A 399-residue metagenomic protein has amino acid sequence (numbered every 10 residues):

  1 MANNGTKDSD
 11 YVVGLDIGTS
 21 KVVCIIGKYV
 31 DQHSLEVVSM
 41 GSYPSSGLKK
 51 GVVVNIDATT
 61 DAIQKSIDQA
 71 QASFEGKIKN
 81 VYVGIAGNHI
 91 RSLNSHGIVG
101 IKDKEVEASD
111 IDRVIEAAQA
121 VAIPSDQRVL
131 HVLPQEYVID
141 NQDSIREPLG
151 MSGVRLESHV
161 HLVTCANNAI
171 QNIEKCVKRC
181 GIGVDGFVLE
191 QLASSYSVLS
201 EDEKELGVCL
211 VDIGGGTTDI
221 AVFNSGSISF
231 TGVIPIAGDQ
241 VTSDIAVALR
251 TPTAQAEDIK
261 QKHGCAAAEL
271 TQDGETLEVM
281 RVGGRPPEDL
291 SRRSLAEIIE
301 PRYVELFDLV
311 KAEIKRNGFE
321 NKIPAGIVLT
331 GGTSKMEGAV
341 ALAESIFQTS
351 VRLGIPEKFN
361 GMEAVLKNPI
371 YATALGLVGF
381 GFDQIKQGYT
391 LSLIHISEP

Functional and structural regions predicted by a protein language model:
M1-K21, I25-L210, S227-I228, G238 (+5 more regions): Nucleotide/phosphate-binding catalytic cleft detector across ATP-hydrolyzing and phosphate-transferring enzymes
A86, C165, C265-A267, K322-I346: Glycine-rich phosphate-binding loops at beta-strand->alpha-helix junctions
G215-T217: Short acidic, Gly/Ser-rich segments with clustered Asp/Glu that frequently serve as metal-coordination loops in enzyme
N224: A cytosolic small-molecule/anion-sensing beta-strand core signal
L329-G379: Nucleotide-binding motor/catalytic cores of P-loop/tubulin-like NTPases across gene-expression machines
